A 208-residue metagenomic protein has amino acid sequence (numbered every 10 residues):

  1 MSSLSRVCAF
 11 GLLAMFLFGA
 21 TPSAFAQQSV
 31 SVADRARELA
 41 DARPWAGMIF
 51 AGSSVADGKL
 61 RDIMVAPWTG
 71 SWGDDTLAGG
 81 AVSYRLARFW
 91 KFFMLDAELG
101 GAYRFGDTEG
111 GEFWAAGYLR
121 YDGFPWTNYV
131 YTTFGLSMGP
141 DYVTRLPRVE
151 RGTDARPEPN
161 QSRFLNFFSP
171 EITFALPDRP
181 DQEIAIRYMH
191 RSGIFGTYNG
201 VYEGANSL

Functional and structural regions predicted by a protein language model:
M1-G11: Bacterial N-terminal signal peptides that target proteins for export
A9-A20: Bacterial N-terminal signal peptides
P22-Y84: Short glycine/proline- and aromatic-enriched beta-strand/turn motifs that initiate or cap beta-hairpins
G47-S53, L60-T69, M94-F105, I186-S192: Transmembrane beta-strand segments that form the barrel wall of outer-membrane beta-barrel proteins
L60-G100, Y121-T127, F164: Short secondary-structure boundary segments
L86-W90, L95, G106-G204: Outer-membrane beta-barrel transmembrane domain signature
N206-L208: Short, intrinsically disordered, charge-balanced linker/junction segments flanking boundaries in proteins
